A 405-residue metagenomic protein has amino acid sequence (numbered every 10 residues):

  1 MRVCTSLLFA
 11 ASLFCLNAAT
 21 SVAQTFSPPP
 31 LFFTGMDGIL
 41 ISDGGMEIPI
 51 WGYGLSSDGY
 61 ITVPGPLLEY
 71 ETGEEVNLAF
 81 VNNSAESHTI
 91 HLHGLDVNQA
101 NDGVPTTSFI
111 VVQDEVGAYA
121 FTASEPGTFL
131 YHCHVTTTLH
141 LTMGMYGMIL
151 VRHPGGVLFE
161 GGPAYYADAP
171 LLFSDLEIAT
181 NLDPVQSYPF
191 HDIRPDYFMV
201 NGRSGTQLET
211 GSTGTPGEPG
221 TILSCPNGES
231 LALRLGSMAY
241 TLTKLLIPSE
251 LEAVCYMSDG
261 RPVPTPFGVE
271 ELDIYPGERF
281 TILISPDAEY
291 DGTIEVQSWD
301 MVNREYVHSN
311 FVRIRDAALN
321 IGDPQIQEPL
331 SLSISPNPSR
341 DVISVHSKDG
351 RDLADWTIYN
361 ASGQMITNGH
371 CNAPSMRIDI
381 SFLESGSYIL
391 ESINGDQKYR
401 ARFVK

Functional and structural regions predicted by a protein language model:
L8-N17: Bacterial N-terminal signal peptides
S21-A100, S108-I110, V116, H191-L231 (+2 more regions): N-terminal, post-signal-peptide metal-ligating segments of extracellular/periplasmic oxidoreductases, dominated by
Y70-T72, Q113, E125-P126, M143 (+4 more regions): Surface-exposed loops/turns
N77, T128-L130, A232, T293 (+1 more regions): Short, conserved beta-strand segments of beta-strand-rich sandwich/propeller modules, principally
F80-S84, L235-S237, S347: Asparagine-centered strand-capping/turn motif at beta-strand->loop junctions
A85-H88, V97, V104-L158, E270-A317: Extracellular/periplasmic metallocenter environments
A318-G322: Short, compositionally biased serine/threonine- and acidic-rich segments at solvent-exposed termini, linkers, or domain
I326-S335, S339-K405: C-terminal outer-membrane/trafficking sorting elements
